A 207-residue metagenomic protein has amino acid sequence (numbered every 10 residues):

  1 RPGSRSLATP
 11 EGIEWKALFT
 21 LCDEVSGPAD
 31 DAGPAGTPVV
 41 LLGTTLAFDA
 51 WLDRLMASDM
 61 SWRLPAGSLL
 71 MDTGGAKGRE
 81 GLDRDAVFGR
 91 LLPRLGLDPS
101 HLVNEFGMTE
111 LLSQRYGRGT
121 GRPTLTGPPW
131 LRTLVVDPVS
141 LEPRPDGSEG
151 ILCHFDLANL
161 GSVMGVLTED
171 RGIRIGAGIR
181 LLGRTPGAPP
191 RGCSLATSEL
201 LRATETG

Functional and structural regions predicted by a protein language model:
R1-G207: Active-site glycine/GP-rich loop and adjacent strand/helix microenvironment that borders small-molecule binding pockets
